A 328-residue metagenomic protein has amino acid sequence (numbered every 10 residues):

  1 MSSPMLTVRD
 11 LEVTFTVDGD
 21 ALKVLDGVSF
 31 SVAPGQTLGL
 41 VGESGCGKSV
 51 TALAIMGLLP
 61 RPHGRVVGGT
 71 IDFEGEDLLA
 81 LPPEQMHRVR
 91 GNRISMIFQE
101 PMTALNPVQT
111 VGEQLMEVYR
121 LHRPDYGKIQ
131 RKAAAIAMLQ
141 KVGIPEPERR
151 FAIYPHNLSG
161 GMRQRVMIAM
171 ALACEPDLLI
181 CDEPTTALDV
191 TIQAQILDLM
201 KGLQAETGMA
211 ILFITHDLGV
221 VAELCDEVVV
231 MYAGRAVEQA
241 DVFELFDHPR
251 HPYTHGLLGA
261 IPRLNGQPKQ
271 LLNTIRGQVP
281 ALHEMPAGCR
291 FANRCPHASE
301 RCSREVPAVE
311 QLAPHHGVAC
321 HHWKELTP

Functional and structural regions predicted by a protein language model:
P4, A21, E148-R149, Q239-P328: Short catalytic/signature loops enriched in Gly
T16-G19, G57-H63, A80-L81, M86 (+3 more regions): ABC-type ATPase nucleotide-binding domains, specifically the catalytic core motifs of the NBD
E43, I180, P184, L188-Q270: P-loop NTP-binding/switch modules centered on Walker-like glycine-rich loops
V67, D77-S95, L121, K128 (+3 more regions): ABC ATPase NBD coupling module
E74-D77, I129-R149, L258-G259: Conserved ABC ATPase "signature" region
A173-D177: A short, proline-enriched helix->beta-strand linker immediately N-terminal to the Walker B motif in ABC-type P-loop
